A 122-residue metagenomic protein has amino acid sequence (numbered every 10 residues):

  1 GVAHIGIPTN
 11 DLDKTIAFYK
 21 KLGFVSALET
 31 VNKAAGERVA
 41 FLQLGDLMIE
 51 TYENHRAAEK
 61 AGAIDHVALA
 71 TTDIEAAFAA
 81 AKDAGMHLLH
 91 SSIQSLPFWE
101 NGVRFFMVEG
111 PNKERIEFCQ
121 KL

Functional and structural regions predicted by a protein language model:
G1, G36-R38, A63, G102: Exposed loop/turn and edge beta-strand positions of beta-sandwich/beta-sheet ligand-binding modules
G1-D13, I64-V67, C119-L122: N-terminal beta-strand motif that seeds the catalytic metal site of vicinal oxygen chelate
G6-M48, A76, W99: Core segments of cupin and vicinal oxygen chelate
E29-T30, A40, K82-L122: Vicinal oxygen chelate
I49-T51, F118: Generic preference for hydrophobic
A57-A61: A short local loop/turn or secondary-structure capping micro-motif enriched for an aromatic residue
A70, I74-A81: Mid-chain, well-packed structural core segment of small domains
